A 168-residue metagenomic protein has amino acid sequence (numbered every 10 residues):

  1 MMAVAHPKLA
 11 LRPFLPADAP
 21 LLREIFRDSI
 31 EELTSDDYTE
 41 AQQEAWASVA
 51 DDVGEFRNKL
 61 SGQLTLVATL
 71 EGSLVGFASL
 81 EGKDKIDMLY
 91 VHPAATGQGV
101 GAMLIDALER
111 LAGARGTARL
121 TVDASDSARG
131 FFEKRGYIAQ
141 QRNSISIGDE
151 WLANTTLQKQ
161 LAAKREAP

Functional and structural regions predicted by a protein language model:
M2-V4, W151-P168: Terminal substrate-recognition subdomain of acyl/acetyltransferases
V4, P13-A17, E24-T96, I105-A107 (+5 more regions): Acetyl-CoA-dependent GNAT
K8-A10: Extreme N-terminal starter segment of soluble prokaryotic enzymes
G99-G101: Conserved G/P- and acidic residue-centered "switch" motifs that form tight phosphate/ATP-binding loops in soluble
T121-D123, I138-T156: Conserved catalytic-core motifs of GNAT/GCN5-like acyltransferases
F132-E133, Y137: Conserved active-site tyrosine of GNAT-family acetyltransferases
